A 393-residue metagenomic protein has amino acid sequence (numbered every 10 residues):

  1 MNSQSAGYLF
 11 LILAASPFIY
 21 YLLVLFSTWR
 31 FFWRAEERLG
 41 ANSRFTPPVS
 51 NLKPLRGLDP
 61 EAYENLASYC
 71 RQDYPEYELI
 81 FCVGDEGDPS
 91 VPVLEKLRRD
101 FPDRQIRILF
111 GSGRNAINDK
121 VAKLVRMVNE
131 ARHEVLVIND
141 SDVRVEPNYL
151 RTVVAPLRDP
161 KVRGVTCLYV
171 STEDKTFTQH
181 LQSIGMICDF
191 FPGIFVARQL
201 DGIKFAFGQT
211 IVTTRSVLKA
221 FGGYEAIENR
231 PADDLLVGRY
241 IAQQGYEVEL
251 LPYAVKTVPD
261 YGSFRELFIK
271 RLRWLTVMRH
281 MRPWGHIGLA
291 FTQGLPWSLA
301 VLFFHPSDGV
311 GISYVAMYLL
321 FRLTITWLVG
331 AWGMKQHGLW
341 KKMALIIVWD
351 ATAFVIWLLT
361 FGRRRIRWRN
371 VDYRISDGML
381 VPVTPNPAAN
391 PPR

Functional and structural regions predicted by a protein language model:
M1-A67: N-proximal low-complexity "stem/linker" segments adjacent to membrane-targeting elements
S3-S5, I12-L13, Y21, F26-R30 (+1 more regions): Membrane-embedded multi-pass helical conduit in multi-pass membrane proteins, especially envelope-biosynthetic
P47-S50, E78, L236: Cell-envelope/extracellular polymer assembly enzymes that use nucleotide-activated donors
L66-N115: Acidic donor-binding segment of Leloir-type glycosyltransferases
P89, N139-P156: Acidic donor-binding/catalytic loop of UDP-sugar-dependent glycosyltransferases, especially processive GT2
R98-N129, H133, T152-E225, F268 (+3 more regions): Long helical/loop segments within the catalytic core of UDP-sugar-dependent glycosyltransferases, especially the large
N229, L235-T257: Catalytic donor-sugar/metal-binding loop of nucleotide-sugar-dependent glycosyltransferases
R265-I287: Membrane interfacial helix-start motif at the N-side
